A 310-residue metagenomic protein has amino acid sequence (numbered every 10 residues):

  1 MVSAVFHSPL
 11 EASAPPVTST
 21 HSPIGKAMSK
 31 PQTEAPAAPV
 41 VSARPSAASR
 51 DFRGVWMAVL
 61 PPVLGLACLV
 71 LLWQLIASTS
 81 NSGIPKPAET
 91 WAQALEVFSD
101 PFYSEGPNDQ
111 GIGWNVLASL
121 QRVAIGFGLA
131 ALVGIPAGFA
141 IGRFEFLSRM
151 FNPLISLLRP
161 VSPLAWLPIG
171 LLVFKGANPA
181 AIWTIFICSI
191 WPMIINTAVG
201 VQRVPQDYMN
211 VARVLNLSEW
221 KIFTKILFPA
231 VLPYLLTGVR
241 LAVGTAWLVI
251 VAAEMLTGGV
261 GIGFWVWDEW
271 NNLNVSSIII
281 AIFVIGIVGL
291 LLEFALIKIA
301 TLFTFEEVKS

Functional and structural regions predicted by a protein language model:
M1-A67, F294-S310: Transmembrane alpha-helical segments of polytopic membrane transport and secretion proteins
A48, F52, S78-G128: Periplasmic/extracellular loop-to-transmembrane helix junction in inner-membrane transport proteins
W91, D109, G113, L117 (+9 more regions): Alpha-helical membrane-protein architecture signal
I125-I155: Transmembrane-helix boundary motif in ABC transporter permease subunits
S156-P192, V199-G200: Generic hydrophobic transmembrane alpha-helix motif, especially the helices
L171-L172, G200-V201, L248-I285, T304-S310: Glycine-rich helix-loop "coupling/hinge" segments at transmembrane-helix boundaries in multipass transporters
W183, I187, W220-A252, S276 (+4 more regions): Transmembrane alpha-helices
P192-G238: Short cytoplasmic-facing helical segments at TM-TM junctions of multi-pass membrane proteins
